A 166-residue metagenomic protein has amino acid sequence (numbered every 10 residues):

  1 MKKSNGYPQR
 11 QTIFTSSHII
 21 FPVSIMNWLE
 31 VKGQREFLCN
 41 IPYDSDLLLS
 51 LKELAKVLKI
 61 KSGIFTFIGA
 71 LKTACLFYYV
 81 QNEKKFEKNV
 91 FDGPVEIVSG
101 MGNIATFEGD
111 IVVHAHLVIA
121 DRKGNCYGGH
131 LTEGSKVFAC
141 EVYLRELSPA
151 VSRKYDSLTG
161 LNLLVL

Functional and structural regions predicted by a protein language model:
M1-K2, M26: Accessible peptide chain termini
K2-S4, T12: Polybasic, lysine-rich low-complexity intrinsically disordered segments
P8-R10, G124: Low-complexity, compositionally biased segments
I19-V113, V118-L166: N-terminal intrinsically disordered, cationic/polar leader segments that include organellar targeting peptides
